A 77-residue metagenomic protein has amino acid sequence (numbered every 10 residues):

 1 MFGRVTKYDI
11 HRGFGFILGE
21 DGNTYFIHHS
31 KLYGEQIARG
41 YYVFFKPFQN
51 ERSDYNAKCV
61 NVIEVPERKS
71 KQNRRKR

Functional and structural regions predicted by a protein language model:
M1-I10, Y42: Structural detector for short beta-strands of small beta-barrel domains
K7, G19, N61-E64: A residue-level detector for short acidic-glycine micro-motifs
R12-I17: Short aromatic-glycine-enriched beta-strand elements
G19-N23, K76: Short solvent-exposed strand/turn elements
G22-Q36: Beta-strand/loop nucleic-acid-binding surfaces
L32-K46: Short nucleic-acid-contacting surface segments enriched for D/E, G, S/T with interspersed K/R
F48-R74: OB-fold/S1-family single-stranded nucleic acid-binding modules
